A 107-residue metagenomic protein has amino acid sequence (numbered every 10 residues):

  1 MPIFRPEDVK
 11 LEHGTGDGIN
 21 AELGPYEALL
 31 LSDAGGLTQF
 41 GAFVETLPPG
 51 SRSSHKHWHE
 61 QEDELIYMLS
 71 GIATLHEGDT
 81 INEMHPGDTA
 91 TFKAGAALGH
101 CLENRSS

Functional and structural regions predicted by a protein language model:
M1-Q39: A short, N-terminal "cap"/entry segment at the start of jelly-roll beta-barrel domains of the cupin/DSBH fold
P25-A28, F43-H59: Conserved short histidine dyad/triad with adjacent acidic residue
V44-P48, H59-H76: Short, conserved beta-strand element in jelly-roll/cupin
P48-R52, I72, I81, A96: Short, charged/polar surface micro-motifs in flexible loops or helix N-caps
G71, G87, L102: Short hydrophobic/aromatic patches on the structural cores and recognition surfaces of FHA
G78-G95: Short acidic-glycine-tyrosine-enriched beta hairpin
A94-S107: Ligand-binding loop in jelly-roll beta-barrel domains
